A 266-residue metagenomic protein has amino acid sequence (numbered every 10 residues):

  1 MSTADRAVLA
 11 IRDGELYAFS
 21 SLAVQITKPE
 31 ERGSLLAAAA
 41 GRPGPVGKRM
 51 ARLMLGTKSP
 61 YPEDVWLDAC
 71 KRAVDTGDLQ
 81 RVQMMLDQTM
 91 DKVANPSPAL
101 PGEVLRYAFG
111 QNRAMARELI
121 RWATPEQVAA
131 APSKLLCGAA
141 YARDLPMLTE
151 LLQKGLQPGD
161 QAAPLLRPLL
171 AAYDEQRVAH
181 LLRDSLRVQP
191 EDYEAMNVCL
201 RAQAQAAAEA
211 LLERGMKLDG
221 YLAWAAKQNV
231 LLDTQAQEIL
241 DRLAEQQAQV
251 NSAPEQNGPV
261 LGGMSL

Functional and structural regions predicted by a protein language model:
M1, A248-L266: Non-Sec secretion/translocation targeting segments of pathogen effectors
S2-A7, P29-G41, P62-K71, N95-Y107 (+4 more regions): Ankyrin-repeat boundary/"N-cap" motif
G14, P43, G77, Q111-N112 (+3 more regions): Ankyrin-repeat intra-repeat helix-capping/turn positions
A18, V46-M50, R81, A114-M115 (+4 more regions): Conserved ankyrin/ankyrin-like repeat signature
L22, M50, M54, M85-L86 (+5 more regions): Conserved hydrophobic site in ankyrin repeats
I26-T27, S59-Y61, M90-D91, T124-P125 (+3 more regions): Ankyrin-repeat C-terminal turn/loop position
C70, V82-M85, L136, L148-L152 (+4 more regions): Fold-core signature of tandem repeat domains
L218-E245: Leucine-rich solenoid repeat scaffolds
